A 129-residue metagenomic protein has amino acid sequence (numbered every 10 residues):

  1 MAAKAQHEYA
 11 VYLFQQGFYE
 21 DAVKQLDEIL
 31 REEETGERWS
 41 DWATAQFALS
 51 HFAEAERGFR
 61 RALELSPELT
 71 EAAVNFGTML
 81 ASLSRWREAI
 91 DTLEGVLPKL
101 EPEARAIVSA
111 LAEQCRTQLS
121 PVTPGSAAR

Functional and structural regions predicted by a protein language model:
K4, E37, E71, A106-I107: Start-of-helix register in tetratricopeptide repeats
E8, D41, N75, A110-L111: Canonical tetratricopeptide repeat
Q15, A48, S82-L83, Q114-Q118: Register position in tetratricopeptide repeats
D27-R31, R60-E64, P98: Conserved structural position within tetratricopeptide repeats
E33-E34, P67, E101-P102: Short coil turns that delineate tetratricopeptide repeat
